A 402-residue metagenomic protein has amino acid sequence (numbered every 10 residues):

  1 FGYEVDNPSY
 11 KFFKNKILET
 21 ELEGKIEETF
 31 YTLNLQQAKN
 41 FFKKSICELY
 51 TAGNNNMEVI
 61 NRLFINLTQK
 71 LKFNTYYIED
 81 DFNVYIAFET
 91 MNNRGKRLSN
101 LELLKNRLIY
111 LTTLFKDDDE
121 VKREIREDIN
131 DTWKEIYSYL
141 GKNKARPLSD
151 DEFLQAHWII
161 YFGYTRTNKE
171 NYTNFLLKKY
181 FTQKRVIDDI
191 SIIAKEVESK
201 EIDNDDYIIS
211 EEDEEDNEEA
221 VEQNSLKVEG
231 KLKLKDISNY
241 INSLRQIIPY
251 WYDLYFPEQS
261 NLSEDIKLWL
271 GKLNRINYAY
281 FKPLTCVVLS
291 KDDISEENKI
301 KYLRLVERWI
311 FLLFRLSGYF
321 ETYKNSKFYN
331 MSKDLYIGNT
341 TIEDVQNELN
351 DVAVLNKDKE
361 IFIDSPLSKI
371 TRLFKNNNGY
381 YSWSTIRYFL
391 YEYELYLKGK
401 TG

Functional and structural regions predicted by a protein language model:
F1-V186, I209-S210, E214: Glycine- and hydrophobic-rich flexible loops that cap the catalytic core of alpha/beta enzyme folds
L101-L104, L111-G399: A cross-family structural signal marking well-folded subdomains
G402: Histidine-centered nuclease catalytic patch
